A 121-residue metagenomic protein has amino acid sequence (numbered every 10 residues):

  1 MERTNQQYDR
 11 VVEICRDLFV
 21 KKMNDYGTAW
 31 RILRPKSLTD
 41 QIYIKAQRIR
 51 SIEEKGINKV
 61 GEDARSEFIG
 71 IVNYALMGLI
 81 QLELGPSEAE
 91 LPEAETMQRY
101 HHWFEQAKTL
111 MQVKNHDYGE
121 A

Functional and structural regions predicted by a protein language model:
M1-A121: Intrinsically disordered, low-complexity regulatory regions that flank transcription factor DNA-binding cores
